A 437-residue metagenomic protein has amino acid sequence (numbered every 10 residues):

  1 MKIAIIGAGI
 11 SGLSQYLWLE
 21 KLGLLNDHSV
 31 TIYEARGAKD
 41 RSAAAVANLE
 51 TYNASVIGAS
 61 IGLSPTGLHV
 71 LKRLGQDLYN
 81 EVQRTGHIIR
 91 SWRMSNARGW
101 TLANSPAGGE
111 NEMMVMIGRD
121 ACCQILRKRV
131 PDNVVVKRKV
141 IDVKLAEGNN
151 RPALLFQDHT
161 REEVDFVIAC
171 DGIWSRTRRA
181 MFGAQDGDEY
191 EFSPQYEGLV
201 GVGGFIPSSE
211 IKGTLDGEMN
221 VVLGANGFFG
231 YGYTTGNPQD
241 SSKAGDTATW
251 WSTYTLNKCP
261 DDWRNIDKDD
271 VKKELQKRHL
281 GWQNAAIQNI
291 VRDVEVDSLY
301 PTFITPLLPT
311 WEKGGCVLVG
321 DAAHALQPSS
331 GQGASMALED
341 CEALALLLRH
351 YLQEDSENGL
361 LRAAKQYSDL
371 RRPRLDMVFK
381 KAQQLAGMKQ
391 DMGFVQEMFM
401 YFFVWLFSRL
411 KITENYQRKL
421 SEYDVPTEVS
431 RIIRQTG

Functional and structural regions predicted by a protein language model:
M1-I3, W18-E20, Y52-F205, C259-D261 (+2 more regions): Conserved N-terminal helical subregion
K2, S29, T247: Residues at the starts of beta-strands that form the adenosine-phosphate
A4-E20, I168-A169, V202, V296-Q384: Conserved mid-domain beta->alpha element of the FAD-binding
E20-V56: Glycine-rich FAD pyrophosphate-binding loop
G37, W174, H324: Short, glycine/acidic-enriched loop or turn micro-motifs at the edges of active sites
S42-A47, A180, D216-E218, G232-T234 (+3 more regions): Short aromatic-enriched loop/helix-cap "lid" or pocket-rim segments at secondary-structure transitions that line
N104-P106, E110-R119, D158-R161, P207-L299: Conserved FAD/dinucleotide-binding core of flavoprotein oxidoreductases
S330-G331, L346-G437: C-terminal helical "tail/cap" subdomain of flavin- and related membrane-associated enzymes
